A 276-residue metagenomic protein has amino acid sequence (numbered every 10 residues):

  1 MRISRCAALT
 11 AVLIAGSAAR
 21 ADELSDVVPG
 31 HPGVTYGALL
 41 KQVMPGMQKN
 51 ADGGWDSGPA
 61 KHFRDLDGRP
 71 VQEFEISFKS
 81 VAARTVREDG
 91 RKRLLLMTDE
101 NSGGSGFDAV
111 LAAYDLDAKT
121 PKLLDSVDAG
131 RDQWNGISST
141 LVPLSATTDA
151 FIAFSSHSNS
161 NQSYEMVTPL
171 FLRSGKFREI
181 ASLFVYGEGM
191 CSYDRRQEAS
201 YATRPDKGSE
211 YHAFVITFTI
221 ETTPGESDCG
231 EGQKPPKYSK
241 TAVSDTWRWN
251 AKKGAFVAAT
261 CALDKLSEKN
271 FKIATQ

Functional and structural regions predicted by a protein language model:
M1-A8: Bacterial N-terminal signal peptides that target proteins for export
A11-R20: Hydrophobic h-region of N-terminal signal peptides that target proteins for export in Gram-negative bacteria
R20-R64, N159, Y164-Q276: Acidic, small-residue rich beta-repeat scaffolds with periodic aromatic anchors
D65-S145: Short N-terminal edge-element motif at the start of the domain
E88, L144-A146, R204-E210: Blade-terminus and WD-like Trp-Asp/Gly-His loop motifs, strongest in beta-propeller folds
K92-E100, T148-H157, E210-I220: Short beta-strand elements that form the blades of beta-propeller/WD-repeat-like and other beta-sheet-rich scaffold
S102-S105, S158-Q162: Short glycine/serine/proline-enriched coil/turn segments at secondary-structure junctions
A129-N159, P169-I180: Surface-exposed beta-loop interaction hotspot
